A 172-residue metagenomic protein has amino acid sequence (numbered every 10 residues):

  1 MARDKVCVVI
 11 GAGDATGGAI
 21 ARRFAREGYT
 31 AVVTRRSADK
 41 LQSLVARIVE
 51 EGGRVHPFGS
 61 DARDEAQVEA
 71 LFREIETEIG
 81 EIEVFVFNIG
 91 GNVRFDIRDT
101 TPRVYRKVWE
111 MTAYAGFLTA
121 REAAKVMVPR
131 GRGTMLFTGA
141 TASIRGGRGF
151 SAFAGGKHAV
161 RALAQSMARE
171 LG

Functional and structural regions predicted by a protein language model:
D4-K5, R54, E81-I82, M127-A140: Active-site loop of short-chain dehydrogenase/reductase
G13-A15: Conserved glycine-rich cofactor-binding loop
Y29-S43: Conserved glycine-rich Rossmann-like NAD(P)H-binding loop of the short-chain dehydrogenase/reductase
I48-A66: Rossmann-fold cofactor-recognition segment
D96-I97, V104-W109: Substrate-binding pocket helix/loop in short-chain dehydrogenase/reductase
A120-R121, Q165: A short, exposed helix-loop element centered on a Lys and neighboring polar residues
T134-A159, Q165, R169-G172: Catalytic loop of short-chain dehydrogenase/reductase
